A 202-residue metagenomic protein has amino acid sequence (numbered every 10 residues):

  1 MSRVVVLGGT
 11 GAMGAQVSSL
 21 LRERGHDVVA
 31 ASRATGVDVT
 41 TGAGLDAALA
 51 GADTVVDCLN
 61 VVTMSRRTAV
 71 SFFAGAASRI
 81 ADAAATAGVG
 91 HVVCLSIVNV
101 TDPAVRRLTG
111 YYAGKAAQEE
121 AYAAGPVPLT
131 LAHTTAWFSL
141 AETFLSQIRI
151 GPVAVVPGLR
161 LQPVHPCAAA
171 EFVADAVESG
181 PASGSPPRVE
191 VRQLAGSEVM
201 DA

Functional and structural regions predicted by a protein language model:
M1-G25: N-terminal Rossmann NAD(P)H-binding glycine-rich loop of SDR-like oxidoreductase domains
L7, V70-A74, R107-E119, L159-C167 (+2 more regions): Short-chain dehydrogenase/reductase
M13, V55, A169-V173, A202: Non-catalytic, hydrophobic alpha-helical segments
E23-A87, I97-R106: NAD(P)H-binding glycine-rich loop region in Rossmannoid oxidoreductase-like domains and their noncatalytic homologs
D57, H91-C94, L131: Structural signature of the Rossmann-like NAD(P)-dependent dehydrogenase/reductase core
S96, E120-Q147: Conserved beta-loop-beta element that borders a ligand/cofactor-binding pocket
V98-Y111, W137-A141: Conserved catalytic-site region of short-chain dehydrogenase/reductase
T130, T143-V164, A168, F172 (+2 more regions): A conserved pocket-lining segment of Rossmann-fold NAD(P)-dependent short-chain dehydrogenase/reductase
